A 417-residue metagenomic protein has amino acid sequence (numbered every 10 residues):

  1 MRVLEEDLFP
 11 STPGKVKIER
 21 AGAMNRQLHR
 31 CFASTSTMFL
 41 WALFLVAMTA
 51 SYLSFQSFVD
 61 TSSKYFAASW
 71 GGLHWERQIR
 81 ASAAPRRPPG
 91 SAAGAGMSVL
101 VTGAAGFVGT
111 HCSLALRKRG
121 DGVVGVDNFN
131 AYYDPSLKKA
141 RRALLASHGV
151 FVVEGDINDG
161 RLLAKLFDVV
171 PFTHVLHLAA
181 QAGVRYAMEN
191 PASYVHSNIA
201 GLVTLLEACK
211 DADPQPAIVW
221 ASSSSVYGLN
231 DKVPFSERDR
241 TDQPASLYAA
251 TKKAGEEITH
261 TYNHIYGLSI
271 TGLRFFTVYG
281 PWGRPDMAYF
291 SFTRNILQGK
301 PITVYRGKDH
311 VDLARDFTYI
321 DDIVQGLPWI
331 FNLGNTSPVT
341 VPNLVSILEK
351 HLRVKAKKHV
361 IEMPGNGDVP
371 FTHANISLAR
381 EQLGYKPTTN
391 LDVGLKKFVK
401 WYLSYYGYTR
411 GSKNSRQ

Functional and structural regions predicted by a protein language model:
R2-V278, D321, Q325, Y385 (+3 more regions): N-terminal Rossmann-like NAD(P)+-binding domain of SDR-like oxidoreductases, especially those catalyzing
P135, K139-R142, E256, F290 (+3 more regions): Short, surface-exposed alpha-helical segments at coil->helix boundaries
V150-V152, I270, I302, A356-V360: Generic structural signal for residues in well-ordered beta-strands
L229-P234, L247, E257-W329, V345-L352: NAD(P)-dependent short-chain dehydrogenase/reductase
L247, P285-D286, I320, V341 (+2 more regions): Amphipathic alpha-helical segment in the mid-to-C-terminal domain of diverse UDP/GDP-sugar glycosyltransferases
G307-D312, F331, V339-S346, R353-F371 (+2 more regions): C-terminal "lid/loop" region of Rossmann-like NAD(P)-dependent oxidoreductases
I323, L327, L333, L344 (+2 more regions): Non-catalytic, hydrophobic alpha-helical segments
